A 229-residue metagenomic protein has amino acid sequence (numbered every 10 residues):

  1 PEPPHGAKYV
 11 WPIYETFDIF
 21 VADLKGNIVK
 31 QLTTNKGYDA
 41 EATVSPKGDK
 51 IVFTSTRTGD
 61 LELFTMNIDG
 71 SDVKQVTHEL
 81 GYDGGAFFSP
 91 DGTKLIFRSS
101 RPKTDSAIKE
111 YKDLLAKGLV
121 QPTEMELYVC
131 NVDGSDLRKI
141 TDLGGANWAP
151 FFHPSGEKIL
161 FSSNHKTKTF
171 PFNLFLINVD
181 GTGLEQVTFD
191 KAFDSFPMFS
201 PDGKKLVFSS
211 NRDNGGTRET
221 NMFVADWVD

Functional and structural regions predicted by a protein language model:
P1-D18, Q31-D39, T54-F64, I68 (+8 more regions): A flexible loop/linker signature enriched in serine peptidases of the S9 family
D23-N27, N67-S71, N131-S135, N178-T182 (+1 more regions): Short loop/turn segments that connect beta-strands within beta-propeller blades
P46-K47, P90-D91, P154-S155, P201-D202: Residue-level detector of Asp-centered blade-edge/turn motifs that repeat once per structural unit in beta-propeller
I51-V52, L95, I159, L206: Hydrophobic beta-strand positions that form the internal "hydrophobic ladder" of WD40/Gbeta-like beta-propeller blades
D72, T93-K94: Right-handed parallel beta-helix
G81-G84, G92: Right-handed parallel beta-helix/beta-solenoid
M198-F199, L206-R212: CBM-like carbohydrate-recognition segments
